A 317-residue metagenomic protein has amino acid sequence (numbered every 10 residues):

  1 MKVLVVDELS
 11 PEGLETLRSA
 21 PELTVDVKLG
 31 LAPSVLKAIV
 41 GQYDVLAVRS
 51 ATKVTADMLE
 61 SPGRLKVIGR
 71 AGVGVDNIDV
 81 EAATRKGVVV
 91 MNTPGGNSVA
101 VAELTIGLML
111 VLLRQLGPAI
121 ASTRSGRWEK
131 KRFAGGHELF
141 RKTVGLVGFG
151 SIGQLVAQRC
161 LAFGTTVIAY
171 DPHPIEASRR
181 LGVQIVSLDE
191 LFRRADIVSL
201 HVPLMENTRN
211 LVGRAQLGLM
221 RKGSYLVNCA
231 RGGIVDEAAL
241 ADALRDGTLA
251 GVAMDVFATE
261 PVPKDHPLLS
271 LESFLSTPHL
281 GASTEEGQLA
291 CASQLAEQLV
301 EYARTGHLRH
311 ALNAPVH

Functional and structural regions predicted by a protein language model:
M1-M91, L191-R193, G213, G218-L219: An N-terminal-biased, well-structured beta-alpha scaffold segment characteristic of Rossmann-like dinucleotide-binding
K2-D7, E12, S19, L23-V27 (+10 more regions): Structural/interface elements that position substrates and couple domains in central-metabolism enzymes
D44-V45, V67, I197, Y225 (+2 more regions): Short, Asp-centered acidic motifs that coordinate Mg2+ and/or phosphate in catalytic or ligand-binding sites
K53-L59, I168, P172-P267, S283: Rossmann-like adenosine-cofactor binding region
L65, F140-T143, R214, G223: Phosphate-coordination loops involved in phosphoryl transfer and adenosine-cofactor binding
T84, N92-L104, E129, G251 (+1 more regions): C-terminal helix-to-coil terminal segments
K86, P94-T143, L155-Q158, L181 (+1 more regions): Phosphate-binding beta-alpha-beta segment of Rossmann-like dinucleotide-binding domains, i.e., the NAD(P)
F149-G150: Glycine-rich Rossmann-fold phosphate-binding loop(s) that bind the pyrophosphate of adenine dinucleotide cofactors
